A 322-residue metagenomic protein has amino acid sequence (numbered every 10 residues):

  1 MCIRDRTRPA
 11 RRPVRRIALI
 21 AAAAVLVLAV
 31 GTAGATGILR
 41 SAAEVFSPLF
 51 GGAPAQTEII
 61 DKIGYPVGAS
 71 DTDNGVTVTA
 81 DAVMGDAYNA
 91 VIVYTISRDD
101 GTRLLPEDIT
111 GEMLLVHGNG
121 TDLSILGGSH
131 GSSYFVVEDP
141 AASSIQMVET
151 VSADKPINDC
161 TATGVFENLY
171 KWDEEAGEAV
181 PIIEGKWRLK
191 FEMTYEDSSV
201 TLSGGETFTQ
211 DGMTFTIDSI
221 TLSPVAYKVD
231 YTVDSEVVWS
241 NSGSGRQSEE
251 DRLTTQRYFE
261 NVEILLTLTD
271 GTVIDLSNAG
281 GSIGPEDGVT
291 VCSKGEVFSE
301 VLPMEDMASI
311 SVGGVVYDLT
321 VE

Functional and structural regions predicted by a protein language model:
M1-D5: Conserved small/polar residues in nucleotide/adenosyl-binding loops
A10-T36: Internal signal-anchor transmembrane helix that establishes type II topology
G31-E322: Alpha-helical, hydrophobic structural elements that either
